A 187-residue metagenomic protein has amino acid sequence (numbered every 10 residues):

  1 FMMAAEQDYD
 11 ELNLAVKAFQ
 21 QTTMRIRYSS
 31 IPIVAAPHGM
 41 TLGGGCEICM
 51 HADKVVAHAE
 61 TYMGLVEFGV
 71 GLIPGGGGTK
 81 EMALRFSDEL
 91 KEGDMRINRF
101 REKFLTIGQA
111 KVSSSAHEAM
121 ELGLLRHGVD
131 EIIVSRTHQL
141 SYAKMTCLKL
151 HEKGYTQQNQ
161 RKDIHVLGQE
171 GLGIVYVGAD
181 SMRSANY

Functional and structural regions predicted by a protein language model:
F1, F19-Y28: Acidic/glycine-enriched connector segments
F1-A18, G71: Glycine- (often His-adjacent) and acidic-residue-rich active-site loop that binds/positions the CoA thioester
E6-E11, R25-I31, V55-Y62, R85-R99: Secondary-structure transition/capping motifs at alpha-helix termini and the adjoining loop/turn into the next element
Q20, G43, G76, S113: Glycine-rich phosphate-binding loop at the start of an alpha helix
M24-V70: Glycine-rich beta-to-alpha active-site loop
A52-G75, G123-Q139: Gly/Pro- and small hydrophobic-enriched strand-loop and loop-to-helix capping segments that sit at the rims
M82: Short helix- or helix-capping micro-motifs that position conserved polar/aromatic residues at function-defining sites
S87-S115, E121, R126-Y187: Intrinsically disordered, low-complexity segments enriched in small/flexible residues
